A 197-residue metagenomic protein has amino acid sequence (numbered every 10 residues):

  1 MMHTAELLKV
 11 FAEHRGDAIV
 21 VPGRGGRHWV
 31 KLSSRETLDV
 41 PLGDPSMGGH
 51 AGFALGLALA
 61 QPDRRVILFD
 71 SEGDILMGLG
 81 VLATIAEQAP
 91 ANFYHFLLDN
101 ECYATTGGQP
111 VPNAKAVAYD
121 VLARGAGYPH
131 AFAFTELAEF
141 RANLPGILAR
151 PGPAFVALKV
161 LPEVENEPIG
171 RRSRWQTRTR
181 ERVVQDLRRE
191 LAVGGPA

Functional and structural regions predicted by a protein language model:
M1-S46: Active-site diphosphate/adenylate-binding microenvironment
M2, G73-G78, E136-E139: Active-site glycine- and acidic-residue-rich loops that bind and position anionic ligands or nucleotide-like cofactors
M2-E6, R35, R150-A197: Glycine/aspartate-rich loop-and-adjacent alpha/beta segment that forms the canonical ThDP
I19-R24, P41-G43, L68, F132-T135 (+1 more regions): General beta-strand structural signal in soluble alpha/beta enzymes
R24-R27, N100-C102, K159-E165: Glycine-rich beta-alpha junction loops
V30-D99: Thiamine diphosphate
L98-Q109: Long, charge-dense
P110-G146: Conserved thiamine diphosphate
